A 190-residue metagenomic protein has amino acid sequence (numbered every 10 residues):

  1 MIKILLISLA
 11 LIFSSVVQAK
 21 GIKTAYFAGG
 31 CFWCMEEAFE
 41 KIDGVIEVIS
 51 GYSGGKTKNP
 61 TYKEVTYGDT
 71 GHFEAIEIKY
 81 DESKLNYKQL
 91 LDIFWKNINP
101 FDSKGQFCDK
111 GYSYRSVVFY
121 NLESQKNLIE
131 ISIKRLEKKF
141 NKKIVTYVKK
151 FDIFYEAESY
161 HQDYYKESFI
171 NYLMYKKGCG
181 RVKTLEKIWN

Functional and structural regions predicted by a protein language model:
I4-F13: Sec-dependent N-terminal signal peptides
Q18-N190: Flexible coil/turn and secondary-structure edge motifs
